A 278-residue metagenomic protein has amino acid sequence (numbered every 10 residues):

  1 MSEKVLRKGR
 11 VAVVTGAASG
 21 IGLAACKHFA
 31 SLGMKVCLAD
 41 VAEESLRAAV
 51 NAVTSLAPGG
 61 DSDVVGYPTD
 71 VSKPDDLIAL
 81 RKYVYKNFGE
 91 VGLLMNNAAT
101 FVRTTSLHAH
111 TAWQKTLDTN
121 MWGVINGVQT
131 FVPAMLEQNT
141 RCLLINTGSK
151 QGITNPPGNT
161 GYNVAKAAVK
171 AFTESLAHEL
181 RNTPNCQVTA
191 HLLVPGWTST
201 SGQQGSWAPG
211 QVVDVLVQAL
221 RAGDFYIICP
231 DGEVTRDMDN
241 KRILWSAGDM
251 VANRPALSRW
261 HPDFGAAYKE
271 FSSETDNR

Functional and structural regions predicted by a protein language model:
S2-C37: Canonical Rossmann dinucleotide-binding motif of NAD(H)/NADP(H)-dependent dehydrogenases/reductases, specifically
M34-A49: Conserved glycine-rich Rossmann-like NAD(P)H-binding loop of the short-chain dehydrogenase/reductase
E43-E44, P68-A79, H110: The beta1-alpha1 cofactor-binding region of Rossmann-like NAD(H)/NADP(H)-dependent oxidoreductases
I78, T100-Q114, G158-G161: Conserved mid-core segment of classical short-chain dehydrogenase/reductases
V128, A165: Active-site helix of classical SDR
S149: Residue(s) in the substrate-gating loop at a strand-loop-helix junction that position the organic substrate next
H178-R236, N240-A247: SDR active-site lid
